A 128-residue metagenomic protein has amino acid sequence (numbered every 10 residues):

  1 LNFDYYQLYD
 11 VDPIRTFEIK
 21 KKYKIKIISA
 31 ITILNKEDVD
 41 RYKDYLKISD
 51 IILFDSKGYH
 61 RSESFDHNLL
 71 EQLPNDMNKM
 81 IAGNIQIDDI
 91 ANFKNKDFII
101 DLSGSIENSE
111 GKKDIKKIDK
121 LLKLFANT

Functional and structural regions predicted by a protein language model:
L1-D89: Conserved anion-binding
Y9-D12, K57-R61, K96-I118: Glycine-rich phosphate-binding active-site loops on the catalytic face of alpha/beta enzymes
F93: Aromatic pocket-lining residues of Rossmann-like dinucleotide-binding sites
K123-T128: Generic C-terminal helix-cap and adjacent flexible tail
